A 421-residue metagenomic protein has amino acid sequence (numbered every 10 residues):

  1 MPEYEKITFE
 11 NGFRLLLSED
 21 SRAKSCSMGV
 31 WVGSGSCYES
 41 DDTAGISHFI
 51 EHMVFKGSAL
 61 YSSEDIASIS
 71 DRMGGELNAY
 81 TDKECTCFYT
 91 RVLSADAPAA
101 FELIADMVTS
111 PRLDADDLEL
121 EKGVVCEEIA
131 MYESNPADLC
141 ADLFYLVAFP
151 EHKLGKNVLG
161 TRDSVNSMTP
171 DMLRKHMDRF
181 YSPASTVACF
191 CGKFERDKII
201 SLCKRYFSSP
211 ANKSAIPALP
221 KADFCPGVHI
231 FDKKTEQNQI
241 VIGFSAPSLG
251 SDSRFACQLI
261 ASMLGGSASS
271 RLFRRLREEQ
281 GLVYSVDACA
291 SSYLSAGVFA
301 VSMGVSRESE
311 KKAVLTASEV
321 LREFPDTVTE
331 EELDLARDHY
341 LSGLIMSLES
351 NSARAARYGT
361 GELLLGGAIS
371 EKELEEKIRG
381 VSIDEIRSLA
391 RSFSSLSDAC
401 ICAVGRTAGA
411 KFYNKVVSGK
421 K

Functional and structural regions predicted by a protein language model:
E3, T8, E19, S63-S214 (+5 more regions): Charge-rich, well-structured scaffold segments of protease-associated domains
E5, F13, K24-M28, G227 (+3 more regions): A generic secondary-structure signal marking the coil-to-beta-strand transition
G12, E19-S70, F144, D252-L264 (+1 more regions): Active/ligand-binding-proximal structured segments within catalytic/core domains that scaffold catalytic residues
F13, E195, A268-S269: A generic "binding-loop/recognition-motif" signal
D20, G29-W31, S214-R271: His/Glu-based metal-binding/catalytic segments typifying zinc-dependent metallopeptidases
S27-G29, C87, V241, A300: Short hydrophobic beta-strand segments that form the core of ligand-binding sensory/regulatory domains
M28-S34, H48, I104, A218 (+2 more regions): A signal for specific C-terminal beta-sheet/loop modules enriched in small/flexible residues with GP/PG/PP motifs
H48, H52, H152, Q239: Histidine-centered active-site/metal-ligand motif
